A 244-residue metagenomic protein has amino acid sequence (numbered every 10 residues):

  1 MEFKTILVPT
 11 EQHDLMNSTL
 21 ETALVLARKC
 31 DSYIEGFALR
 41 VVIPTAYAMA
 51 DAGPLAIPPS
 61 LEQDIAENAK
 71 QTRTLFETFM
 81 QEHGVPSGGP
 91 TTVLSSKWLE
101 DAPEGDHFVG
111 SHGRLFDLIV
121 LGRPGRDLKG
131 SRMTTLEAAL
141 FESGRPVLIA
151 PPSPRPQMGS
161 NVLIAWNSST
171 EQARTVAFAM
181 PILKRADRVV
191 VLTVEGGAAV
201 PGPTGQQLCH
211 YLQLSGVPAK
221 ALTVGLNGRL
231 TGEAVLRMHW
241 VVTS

Functional and structural regions predicted by a protein language model:
M1, V41-P44, Q81-I119, L214-S244: Structural beta-alpha unit
M1-P58, E142, Q157-L226, M238: Small/aliphatic-rich secondary-structure junction motif
T19, G105, R132-M133, Q172-T175 (+1 more regions): Amphipathic coiled-coil/heptad-repeat helices and related helical stalk/stem segments that mediate oligomerization
L20-K29, D106-R155, M238-S244: Gly/Ser-rich helix-loop-strand patches that form or flank binding pockets for ribonucleotide-derived cofactors
A27, F76, M80, G84-S87 (+1 more regions): Conserved hydrophobic residues forming the short capping helix/wall of the S-adenosyl-L-methionine
A56-Q71: A short acidic, glycine-rich active-site loop that binds or catalyzes chemistry on phosphate/adenosine moieties
R73, F79, Q157: Conserved catalytic or regulatory cores that recognize and/or transform ribose-phosphate-containing ligands
